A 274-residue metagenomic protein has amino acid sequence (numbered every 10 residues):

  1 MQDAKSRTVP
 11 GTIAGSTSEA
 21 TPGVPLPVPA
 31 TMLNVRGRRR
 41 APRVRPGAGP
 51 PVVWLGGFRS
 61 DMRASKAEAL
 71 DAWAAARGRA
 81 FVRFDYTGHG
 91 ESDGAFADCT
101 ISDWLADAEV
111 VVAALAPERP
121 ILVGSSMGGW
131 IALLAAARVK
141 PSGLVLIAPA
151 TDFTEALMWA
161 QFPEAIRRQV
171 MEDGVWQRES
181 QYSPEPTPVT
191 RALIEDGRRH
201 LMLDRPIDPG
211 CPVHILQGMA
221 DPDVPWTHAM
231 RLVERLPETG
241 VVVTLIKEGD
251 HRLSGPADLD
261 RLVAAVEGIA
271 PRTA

Functional and structural regions predicted by a protein language model:
Q2-G47, G255: N-terminal cap/lid segment of alpha/beta-hydrolase-fold proteins
G49-G57: Short beta-strand element of the alpha/beta-hydrolase
F58-D71, T227: The serine-hydrolase catalytic nucleophile loop
D71-D93: Conserved alpha/beta-hydrolase
H89-L115: Catalytic nucleophile-loop/oxyanion-hole region of alpha/beta-hydrolase and closely related hydrolase-like folds
L122-G124, I147: Short beta-strand immediately N-terminal to the catalytic nucleophile in serine-hydrolase-like folds
G124-A132: Gly/Ala-rich beta-loop-alpha elbow adjacent to hydrolase catalytic centers
K140-I246, D250-A274: The alpha/beta-hydrolase serine catalytic core
